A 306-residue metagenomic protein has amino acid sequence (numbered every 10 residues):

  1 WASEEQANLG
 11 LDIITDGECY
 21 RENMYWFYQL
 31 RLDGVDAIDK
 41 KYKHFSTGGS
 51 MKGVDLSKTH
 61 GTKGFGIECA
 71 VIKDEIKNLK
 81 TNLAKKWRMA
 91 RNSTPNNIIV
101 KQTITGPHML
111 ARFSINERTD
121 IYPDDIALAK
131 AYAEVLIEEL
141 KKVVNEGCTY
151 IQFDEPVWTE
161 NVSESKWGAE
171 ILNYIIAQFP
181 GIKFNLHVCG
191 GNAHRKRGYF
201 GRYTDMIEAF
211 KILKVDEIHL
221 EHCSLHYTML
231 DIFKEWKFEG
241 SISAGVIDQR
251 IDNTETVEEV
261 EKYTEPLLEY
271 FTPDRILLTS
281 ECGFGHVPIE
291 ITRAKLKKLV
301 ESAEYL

Functional and structural regions predicted by a protein language model:
W1-L306: Domain-level signal for soluble alpha/beta catalytic cores
